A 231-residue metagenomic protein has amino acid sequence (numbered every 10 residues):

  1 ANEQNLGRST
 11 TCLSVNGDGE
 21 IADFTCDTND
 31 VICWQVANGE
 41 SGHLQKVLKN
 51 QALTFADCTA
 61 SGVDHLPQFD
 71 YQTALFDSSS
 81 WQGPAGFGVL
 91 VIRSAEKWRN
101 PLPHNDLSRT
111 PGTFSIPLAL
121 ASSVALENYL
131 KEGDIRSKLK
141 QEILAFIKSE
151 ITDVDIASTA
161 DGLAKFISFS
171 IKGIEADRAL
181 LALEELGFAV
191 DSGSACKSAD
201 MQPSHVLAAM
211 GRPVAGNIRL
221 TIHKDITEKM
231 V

Functional and structural regions predicted by a protein language model:
A1-V231: Pyridoxal 5′-phosphate
